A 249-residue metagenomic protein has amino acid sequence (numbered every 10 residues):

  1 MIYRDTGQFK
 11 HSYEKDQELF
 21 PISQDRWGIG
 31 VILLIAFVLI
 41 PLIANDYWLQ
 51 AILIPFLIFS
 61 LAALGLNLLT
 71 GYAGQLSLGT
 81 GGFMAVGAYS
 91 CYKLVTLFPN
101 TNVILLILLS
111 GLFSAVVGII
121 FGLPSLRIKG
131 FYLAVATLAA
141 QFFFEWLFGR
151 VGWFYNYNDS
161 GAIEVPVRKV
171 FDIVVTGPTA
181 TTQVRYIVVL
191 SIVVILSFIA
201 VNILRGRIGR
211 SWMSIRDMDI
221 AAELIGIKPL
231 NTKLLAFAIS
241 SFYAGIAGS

Functional and structural regions predicted by a protein language model:
M1-S249: Transmembrane alpha-helices and adjacent helix-loop boundaries
